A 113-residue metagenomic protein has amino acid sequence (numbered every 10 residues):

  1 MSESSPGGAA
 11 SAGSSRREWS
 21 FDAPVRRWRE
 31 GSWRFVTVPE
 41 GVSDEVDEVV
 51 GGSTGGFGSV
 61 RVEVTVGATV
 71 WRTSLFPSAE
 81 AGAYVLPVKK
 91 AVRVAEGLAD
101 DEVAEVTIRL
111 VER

Functional and structural regions predicted by a protein language model:
S2-G82, E102-R113: Long, compositionally biased stretches
L86-A91: A sequence-level detector for short glycine-anchored, His/Arg-bearing signature motifs that mark catalytic or binding
E96-G97: Short, solvent-exposed hinge/capping segments at secondary-structure junctions
